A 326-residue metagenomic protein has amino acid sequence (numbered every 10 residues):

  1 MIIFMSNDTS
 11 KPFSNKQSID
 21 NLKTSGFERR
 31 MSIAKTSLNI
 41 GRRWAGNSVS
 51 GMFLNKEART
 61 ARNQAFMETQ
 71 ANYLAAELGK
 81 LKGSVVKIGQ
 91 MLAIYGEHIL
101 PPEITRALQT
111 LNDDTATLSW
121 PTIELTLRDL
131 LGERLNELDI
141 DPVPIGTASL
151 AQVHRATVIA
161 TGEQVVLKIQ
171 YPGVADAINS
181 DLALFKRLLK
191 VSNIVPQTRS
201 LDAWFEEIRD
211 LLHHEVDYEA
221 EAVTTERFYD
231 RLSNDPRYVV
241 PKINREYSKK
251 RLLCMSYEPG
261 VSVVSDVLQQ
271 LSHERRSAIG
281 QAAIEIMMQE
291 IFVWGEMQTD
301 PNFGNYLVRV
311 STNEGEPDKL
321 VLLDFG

Functional and structural regions predicted by a protein language model:
I2-E290, G295, L307-G326: Broad phosphate/nucleotide-binding scaffolds in NTP-utilizing and phosphate-metabolizing enzymes
E296-D300: Catalytic-loop of the protein kinase fold
N302-G304: Canonical protein kinase catalytic loop motif
